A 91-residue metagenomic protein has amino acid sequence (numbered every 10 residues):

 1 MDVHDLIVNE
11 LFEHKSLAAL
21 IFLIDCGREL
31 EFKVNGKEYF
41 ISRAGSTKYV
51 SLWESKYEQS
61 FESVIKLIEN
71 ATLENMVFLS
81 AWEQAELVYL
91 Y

Functional and structural regions predicted by a protein language model:
M1-E31: Negatively charged, low-complexity tracts enriched in Asp/Glu with abundant Ser/Thr
D2-V8, F12, S63-Y91: Mixed-charge, Lys/Arg-enriched low-complexity segments
V3, A18-A19, K37, A44 (+2 more regions): Residue-level signal for functionally critical sites in structured catalytic/ligand-binding pockets
E38-I65, N70: Acidic, low-complexity, intrinsically disordered interaction modules
